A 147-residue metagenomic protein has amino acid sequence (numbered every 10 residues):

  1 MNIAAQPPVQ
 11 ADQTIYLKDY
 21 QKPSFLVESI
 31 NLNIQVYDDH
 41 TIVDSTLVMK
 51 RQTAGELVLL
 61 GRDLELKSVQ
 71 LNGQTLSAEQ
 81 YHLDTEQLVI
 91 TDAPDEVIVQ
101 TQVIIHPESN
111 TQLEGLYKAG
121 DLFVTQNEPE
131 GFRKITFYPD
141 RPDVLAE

Functional and structural regions predicted by a protein language model:
M1-E147: Acidic/His-enriched low-complexity segments
